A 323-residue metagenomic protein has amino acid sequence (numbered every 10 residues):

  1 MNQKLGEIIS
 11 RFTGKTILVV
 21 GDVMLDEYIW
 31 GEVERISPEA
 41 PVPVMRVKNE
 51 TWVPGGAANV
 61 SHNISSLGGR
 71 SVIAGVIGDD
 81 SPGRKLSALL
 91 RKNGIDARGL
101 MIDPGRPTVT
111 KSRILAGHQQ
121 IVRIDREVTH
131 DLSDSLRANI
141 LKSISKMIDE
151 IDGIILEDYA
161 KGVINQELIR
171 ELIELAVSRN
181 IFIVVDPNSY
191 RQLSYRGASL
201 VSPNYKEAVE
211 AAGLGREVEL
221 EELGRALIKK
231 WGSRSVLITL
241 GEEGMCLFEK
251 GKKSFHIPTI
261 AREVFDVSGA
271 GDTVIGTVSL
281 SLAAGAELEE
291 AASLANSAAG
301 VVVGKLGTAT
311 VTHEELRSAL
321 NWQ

Functional and structural regions predicted by a protein language model:
M1-E34, L320: Positively charged, low-complexity intrinsically disordered leader regions
N2-I8, P38, V42-V109, A319: Substrate-binding N-lobe of the ribokinase-like
V23, Y159, T273: Active-site metal-binding loops of divalent metal-dependent hydrolases
L100-R106, R113-I148: Conserved phosphate-binding/catalytic loop of the ribokinase/pfkB sugar-kinase fold
E150-V163: Short acidic, glycine-rich surface-loop motifs adjacent to enzyme active sites
K161-S254: Conserved phosphate/ATP/ADP-binding segment of small-molecule kinases
R234, I260-W322: Conserved post-catalytic alpha-helical subdomain immediately downstream of the catalytic base and nucleotide-binding
